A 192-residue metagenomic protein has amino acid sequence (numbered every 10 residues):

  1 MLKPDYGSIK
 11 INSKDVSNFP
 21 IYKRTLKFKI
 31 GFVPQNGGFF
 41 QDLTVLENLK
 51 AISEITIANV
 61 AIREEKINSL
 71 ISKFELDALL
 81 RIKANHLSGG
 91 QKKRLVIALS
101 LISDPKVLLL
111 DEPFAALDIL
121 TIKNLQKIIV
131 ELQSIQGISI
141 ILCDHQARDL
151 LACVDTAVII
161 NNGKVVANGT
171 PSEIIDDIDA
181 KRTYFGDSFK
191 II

Functional and structural regions predicted by a protein language model:
G7-N18, T25-F28: Conserved ABC transporter NBD signature motif
N36, L43-E54: Q-loop/switch helix immediately C-terminal to the Walker
A61-L79, K127-V130: Conserved ABC ATPase "signature" region
K83-L87: Conserved ABC ATPase signature
D104: Conserved catalytic motifs of ABC-family nucleotide-binding domains
L108-E112: Catalytic Walker B motif of ABC-type/P-loop ATPase nucleotide-binding domains
